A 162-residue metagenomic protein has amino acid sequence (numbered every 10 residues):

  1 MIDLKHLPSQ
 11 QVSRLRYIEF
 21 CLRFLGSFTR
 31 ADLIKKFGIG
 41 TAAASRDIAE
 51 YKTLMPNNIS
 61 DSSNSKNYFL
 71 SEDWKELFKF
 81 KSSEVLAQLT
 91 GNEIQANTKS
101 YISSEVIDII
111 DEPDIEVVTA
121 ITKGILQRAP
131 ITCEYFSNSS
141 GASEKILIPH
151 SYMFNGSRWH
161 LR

Functional and structural regions predicted by a protein language model:
M1-R162: Short glycine- and basic-residue-enriched patches
